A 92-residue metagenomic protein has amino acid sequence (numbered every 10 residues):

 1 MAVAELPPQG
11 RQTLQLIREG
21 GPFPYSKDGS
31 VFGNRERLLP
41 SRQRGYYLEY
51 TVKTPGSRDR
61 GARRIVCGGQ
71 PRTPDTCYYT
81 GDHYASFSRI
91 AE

Functional and structural regions predicted by a protein language model:
M1-V31: N-terminal module-boundary/linker segments of secreted carbohydrate-active enzymes
G21-E92: Functional cores of ribonucleases/endoribonucleases
